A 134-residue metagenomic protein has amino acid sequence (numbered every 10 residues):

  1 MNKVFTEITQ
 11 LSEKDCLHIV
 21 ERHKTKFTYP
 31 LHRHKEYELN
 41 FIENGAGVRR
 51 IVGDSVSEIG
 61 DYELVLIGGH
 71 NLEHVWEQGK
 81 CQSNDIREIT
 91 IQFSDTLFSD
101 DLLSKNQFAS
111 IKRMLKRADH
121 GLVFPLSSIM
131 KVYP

Functional and structural regions predicted by a protein language model:
M1-L66, N71: Generic protein-terminus/edge-of-domain signal
N2-L11, G68-P134: A hydrophobic/aromatic-rich effector-binding and dimerization subdomain of bacterial HTH-type transcriptional regulators
